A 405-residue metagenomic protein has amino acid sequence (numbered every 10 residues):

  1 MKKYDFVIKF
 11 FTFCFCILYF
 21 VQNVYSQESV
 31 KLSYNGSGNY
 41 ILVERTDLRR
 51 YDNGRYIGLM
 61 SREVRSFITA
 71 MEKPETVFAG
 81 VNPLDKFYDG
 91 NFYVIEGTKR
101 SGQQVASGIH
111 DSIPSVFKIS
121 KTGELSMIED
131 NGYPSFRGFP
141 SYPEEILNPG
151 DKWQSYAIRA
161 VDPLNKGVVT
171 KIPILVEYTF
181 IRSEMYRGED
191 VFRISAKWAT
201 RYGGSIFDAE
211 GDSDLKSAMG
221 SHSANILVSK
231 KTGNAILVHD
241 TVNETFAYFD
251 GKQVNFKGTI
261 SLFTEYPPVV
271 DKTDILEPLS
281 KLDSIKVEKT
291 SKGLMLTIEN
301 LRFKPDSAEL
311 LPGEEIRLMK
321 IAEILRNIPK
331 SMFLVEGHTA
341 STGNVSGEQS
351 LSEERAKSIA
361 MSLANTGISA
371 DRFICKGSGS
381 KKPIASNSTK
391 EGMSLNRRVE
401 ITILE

Functional and structural regions predicted by a protein language model:
M1-F11: Bacterial N-terminal signal peptides that target proteins for export
K9-Y19: Bacterial N-terminal signal peptides
F20-S26: Sec/Tat signal peptide C-region and signal peptidase I cleavage site
Q27-S284, E288: Signature of exported/secreted
I109, I146-P149, E314-R317, I321 (+2 more regions): Stable alpha-helical elements in mature extracytoplasmic
A160-D162, T200-R201, R302-K304, T339-G343 (+1 more regions): Solvent-exposed loop/turn segments at secondary-structure junctions within structured extracellular/periplasmic domains
F249, I260-M332: Periplasmic peptidoglycan-binding/tethering modules of Gram-negative envelope proteins
A308-G313, R326-K330, L334-E405: Periplasmic OmpA-like peptidoglycan-binding domain that tethers envelope proteins to the cell wall
